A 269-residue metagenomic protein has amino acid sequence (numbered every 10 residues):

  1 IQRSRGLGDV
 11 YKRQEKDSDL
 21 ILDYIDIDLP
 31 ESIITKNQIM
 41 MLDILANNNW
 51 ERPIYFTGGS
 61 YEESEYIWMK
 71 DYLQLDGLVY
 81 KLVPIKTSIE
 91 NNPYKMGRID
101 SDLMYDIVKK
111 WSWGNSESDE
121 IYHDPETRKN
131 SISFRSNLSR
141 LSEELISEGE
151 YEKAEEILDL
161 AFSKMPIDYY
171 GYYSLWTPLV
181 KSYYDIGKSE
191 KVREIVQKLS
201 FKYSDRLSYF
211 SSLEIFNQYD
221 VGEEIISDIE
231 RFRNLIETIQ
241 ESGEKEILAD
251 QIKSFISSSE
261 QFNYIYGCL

Functional and structural regions predicted by a protein language model:
S4-L269: ER/secretory pathway lumenal C-terminal domains and tails of membrane proteins involved in glycoprotein biogenesis
